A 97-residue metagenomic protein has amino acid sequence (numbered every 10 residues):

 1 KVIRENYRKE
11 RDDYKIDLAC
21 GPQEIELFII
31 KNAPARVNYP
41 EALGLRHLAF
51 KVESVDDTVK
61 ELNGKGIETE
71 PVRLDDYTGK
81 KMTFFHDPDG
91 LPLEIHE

Functional and structural regions predicted by a protein language model:
K1-I25: Core segments of cupin and vicinal oxygen chelate
N6-Y7, R46, L74: Short beta-strand
I16-A19, V37-L62, K81-H86: Vicinal oxygen chelate
D17, V59-E97: Vicinal oxygen chelate
Q23-E26, G90-P92: Short, charged/polar, Gly/Pro-enriched secondary-structure boundary elements
N32-A33: Short, conserved turn/kink motifs that form compact alpha/beta structural patches or helix kinks used as
